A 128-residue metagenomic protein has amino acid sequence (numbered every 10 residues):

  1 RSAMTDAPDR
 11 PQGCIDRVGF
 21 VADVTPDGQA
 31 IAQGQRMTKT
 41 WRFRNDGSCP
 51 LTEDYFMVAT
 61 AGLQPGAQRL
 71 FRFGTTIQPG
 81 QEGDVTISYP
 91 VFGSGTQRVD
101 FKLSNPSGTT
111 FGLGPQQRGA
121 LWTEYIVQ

Functional and structural regions predicted by a protein language model:
A7-V21: Proline/serine/threonine-rich low-complexity linkers at boundaries of modular beta-sandwich domains
R17-D23, A59-F73: Short beta-strand and strand-turn-strand segments in soluble, beta-rich domains
T25-I31, G74: Short beta-strand segments of immunoglobulin-like
G34-T40, T96-V99: Short, solvent-exposed loop/turn segments enriched in Ser/Thr/Gly
T40-D46, S88: Short edge beta-strand/loop segments characteristic of extracellular beta-sandwich folds
R44-G66, L103-N105: Short acidic, flexible loop segments centered on an aromatic residue
E53-D54, G93-Q128: Terminal connector regions
A67-S94, P106: Intrinsically disordered, low-complexity Pro/Gly/Ser/Thr-rich segments with frequent PxxP/GP/PP motifs and embedded
